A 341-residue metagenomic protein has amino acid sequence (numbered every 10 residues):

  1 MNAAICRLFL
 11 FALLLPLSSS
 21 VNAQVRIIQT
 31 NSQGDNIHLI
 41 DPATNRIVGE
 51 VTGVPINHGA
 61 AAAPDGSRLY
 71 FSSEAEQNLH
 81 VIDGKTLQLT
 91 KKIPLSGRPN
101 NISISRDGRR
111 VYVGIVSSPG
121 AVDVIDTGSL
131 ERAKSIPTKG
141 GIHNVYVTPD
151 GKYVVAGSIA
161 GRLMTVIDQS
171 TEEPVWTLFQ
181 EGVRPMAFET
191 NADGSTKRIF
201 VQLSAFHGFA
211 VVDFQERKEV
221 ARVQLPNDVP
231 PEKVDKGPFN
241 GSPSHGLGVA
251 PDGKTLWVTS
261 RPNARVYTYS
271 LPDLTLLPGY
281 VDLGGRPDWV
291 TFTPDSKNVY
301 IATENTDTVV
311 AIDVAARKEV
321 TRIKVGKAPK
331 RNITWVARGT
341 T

Functional and structural regions predicted by a protein language model:
M1-I5: N-terminal secretory signal peptides that target proteins for export/translocation
R7-S18: Bacterial N-terminal signal peptides
S20-T341: Predominantly soluble domains enriched in secretory-pathway, periplasmic, or organellar proteins
